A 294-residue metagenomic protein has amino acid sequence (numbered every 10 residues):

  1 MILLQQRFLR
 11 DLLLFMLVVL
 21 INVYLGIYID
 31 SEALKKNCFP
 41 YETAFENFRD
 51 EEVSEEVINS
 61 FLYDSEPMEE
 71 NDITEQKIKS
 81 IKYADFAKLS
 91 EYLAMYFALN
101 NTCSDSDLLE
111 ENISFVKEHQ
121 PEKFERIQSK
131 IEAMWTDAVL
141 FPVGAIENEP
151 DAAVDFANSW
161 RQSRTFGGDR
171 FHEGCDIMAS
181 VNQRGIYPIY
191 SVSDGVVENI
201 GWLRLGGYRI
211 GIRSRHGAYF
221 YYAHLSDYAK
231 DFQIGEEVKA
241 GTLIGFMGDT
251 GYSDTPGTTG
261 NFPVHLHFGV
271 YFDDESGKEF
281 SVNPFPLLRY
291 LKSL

Functional and structural regions predicted by a protein language model:
I2-F115: Cationic-aromatic interfacial patches
C103-Y208, A240: Surface-exposed, glycine-biased beta-strand/turn segments
R170-N182, G211-A218, V270-F280: Small beta-barrel nucleic-acid-binding modules, principally OB-folds
C175-I177, K239-A240, G245-M247, H265-Y271: Active-site scaffold segments
V181, G201, A229, T242 (+3 more regions): Sec/Tat-exported extracytoplasmic proteins
Y190-D227, D231, T255-V264: Zn2+-dependent peptidoglycan hydrolase active-site motif and core
G195-V197, G235-T250: A structural signal for short beta-strand/turn segments enriched in small hydrophobics and glycine
T259-L294: Acidic, glycine-rich catalytic/binding loops that coordinate metals and/or anionic ligands
